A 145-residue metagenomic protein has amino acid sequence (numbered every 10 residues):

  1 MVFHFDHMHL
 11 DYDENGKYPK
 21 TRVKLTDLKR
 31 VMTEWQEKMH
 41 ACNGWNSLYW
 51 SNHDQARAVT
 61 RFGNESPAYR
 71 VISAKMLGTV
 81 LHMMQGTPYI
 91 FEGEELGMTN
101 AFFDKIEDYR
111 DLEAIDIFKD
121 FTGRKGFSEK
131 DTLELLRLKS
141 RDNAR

Functional and structural regions predicted by a protein language model:
M1-R145: Active-site and adjacent substrate-binding regions of carbohydrate-active enzymes
